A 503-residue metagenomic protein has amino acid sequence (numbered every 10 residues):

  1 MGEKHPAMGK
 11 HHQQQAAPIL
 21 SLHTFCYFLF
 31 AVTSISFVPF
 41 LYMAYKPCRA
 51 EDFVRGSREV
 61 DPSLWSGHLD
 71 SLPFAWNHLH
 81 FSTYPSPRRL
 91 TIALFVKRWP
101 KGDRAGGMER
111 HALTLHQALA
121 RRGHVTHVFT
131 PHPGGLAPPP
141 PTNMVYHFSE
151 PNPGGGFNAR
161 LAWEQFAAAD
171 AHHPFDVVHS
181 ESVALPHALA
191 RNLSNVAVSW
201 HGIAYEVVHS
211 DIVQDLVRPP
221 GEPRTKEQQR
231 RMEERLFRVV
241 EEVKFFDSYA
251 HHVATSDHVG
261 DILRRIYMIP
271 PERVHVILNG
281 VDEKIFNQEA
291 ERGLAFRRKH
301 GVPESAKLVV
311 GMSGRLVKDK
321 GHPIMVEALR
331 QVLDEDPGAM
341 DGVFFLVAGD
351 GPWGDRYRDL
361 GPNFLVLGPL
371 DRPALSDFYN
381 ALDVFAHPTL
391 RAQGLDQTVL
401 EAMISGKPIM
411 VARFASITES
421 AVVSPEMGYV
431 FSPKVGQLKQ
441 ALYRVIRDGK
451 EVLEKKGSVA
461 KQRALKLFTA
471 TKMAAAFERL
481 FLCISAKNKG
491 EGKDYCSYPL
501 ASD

Functional and structural regions predicted by a protein language model:
R110, T114, L308, R315-L333 (+1 more regions): A conserved mid-protein helix/loop that constitutes part of the nucleotide-sugar donor-binding site
P220-H252, I266: Membrane-proximal helix-turn-helix segments that form the acceptor-binding/catalytic region of lipid-linked
H258, G280: Carbohydrate-associated surface elements
D336, M340-G342, G354-P373, D377: Nucleotide-activated donor-binding/catalytic signature segment of Leloir-type glycosyltransferases, i.e., the conserved
N380-G394, K407: Acidic donor-binding loop of glycosyltransferase active sites
P408-A412: Short hydrophobic beta-strand element within catalytic cores of glycosyltransferases and related nucleotide-activated
V423-G436, V445-K450: Conserved acidic donor-binding segment of nucleotide-sugar-dependent glycosyltransferases
V452-L467, A476-R479, D494-Y495: A short, well-ordered alpha-helix in the C-terminal region of glycosyltransferases
